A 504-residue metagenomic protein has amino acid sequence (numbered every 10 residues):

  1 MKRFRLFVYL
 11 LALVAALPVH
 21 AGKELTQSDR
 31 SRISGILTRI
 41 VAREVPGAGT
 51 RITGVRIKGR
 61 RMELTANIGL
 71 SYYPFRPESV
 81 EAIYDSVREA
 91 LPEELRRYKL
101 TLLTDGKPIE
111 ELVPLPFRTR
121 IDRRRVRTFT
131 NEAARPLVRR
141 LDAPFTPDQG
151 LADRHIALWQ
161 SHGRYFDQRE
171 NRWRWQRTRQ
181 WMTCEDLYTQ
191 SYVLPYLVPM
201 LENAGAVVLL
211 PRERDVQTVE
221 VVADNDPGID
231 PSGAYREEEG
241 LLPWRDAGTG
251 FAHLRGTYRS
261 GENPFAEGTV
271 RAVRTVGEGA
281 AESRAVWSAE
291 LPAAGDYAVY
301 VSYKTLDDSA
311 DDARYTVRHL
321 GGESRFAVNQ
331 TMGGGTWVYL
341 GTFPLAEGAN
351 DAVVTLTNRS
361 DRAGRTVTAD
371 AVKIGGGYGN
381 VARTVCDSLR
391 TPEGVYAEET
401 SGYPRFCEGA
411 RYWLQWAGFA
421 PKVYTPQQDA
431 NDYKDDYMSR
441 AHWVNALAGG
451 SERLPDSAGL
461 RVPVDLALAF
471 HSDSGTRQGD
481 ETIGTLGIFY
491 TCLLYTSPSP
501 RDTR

Functional and structural regions predicted by a protein language model:
G22-G59: N-proximal, solvent-exposed amphipathic alpha-helical segments enriched in charged/polar residues
Y73-H162, D167, G375-Y396: Non-catalytic propeptide/linker segments at domain boundaries
A152-L241, A382-E481: Catalytic-core regions of hydrolytic enzymes
S283-D307: A short beta-strand element within beta-rich, extracytoplasmic domains of secreted/secretory-pathway proteins
D307-G322: Short, surface-exposed beta-strand/strand-loop-strand elements in extracellular ectodomains
L320-G348: Extracellular carbohydrate recognition and processing domains and analogous Trp-centered ligand-binding platforms
T355-G364: Short beta-strand-plus-loop segments that form exposed binding edges in beta-rich domains
Y495-R504: Single conserved hydrophobic/aromatic residue that forms the stacking wall/gate of nucleotide- or nucleobase-binding
